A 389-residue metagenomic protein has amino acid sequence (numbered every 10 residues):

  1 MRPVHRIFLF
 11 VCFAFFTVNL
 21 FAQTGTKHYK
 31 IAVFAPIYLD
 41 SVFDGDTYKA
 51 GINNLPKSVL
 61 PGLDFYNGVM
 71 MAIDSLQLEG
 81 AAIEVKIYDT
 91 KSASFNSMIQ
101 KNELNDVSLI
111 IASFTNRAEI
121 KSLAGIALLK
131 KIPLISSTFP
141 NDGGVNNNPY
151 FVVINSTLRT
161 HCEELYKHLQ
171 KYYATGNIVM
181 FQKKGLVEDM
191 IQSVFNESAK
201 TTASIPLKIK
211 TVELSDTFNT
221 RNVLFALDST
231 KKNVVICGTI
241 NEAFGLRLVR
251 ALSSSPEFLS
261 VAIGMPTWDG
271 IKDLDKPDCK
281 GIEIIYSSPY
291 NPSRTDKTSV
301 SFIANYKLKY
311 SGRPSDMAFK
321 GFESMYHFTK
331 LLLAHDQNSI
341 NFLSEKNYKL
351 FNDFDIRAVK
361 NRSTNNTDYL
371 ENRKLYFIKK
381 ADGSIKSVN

Functional and structural regions predicted by a protein language model:
R2-F8, F16, A22-N389: Extracytosolic ligand-binding ectodomains
